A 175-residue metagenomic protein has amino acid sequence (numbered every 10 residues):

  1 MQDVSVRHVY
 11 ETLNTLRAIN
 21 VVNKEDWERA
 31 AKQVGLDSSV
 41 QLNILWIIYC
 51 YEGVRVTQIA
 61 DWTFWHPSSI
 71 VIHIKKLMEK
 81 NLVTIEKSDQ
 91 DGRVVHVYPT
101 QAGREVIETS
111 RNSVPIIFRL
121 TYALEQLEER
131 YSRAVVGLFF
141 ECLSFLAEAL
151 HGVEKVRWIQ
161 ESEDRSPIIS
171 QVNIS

Functional and structural regions predicted by a protein language model:
M1-G35: N-terminal leader segment of winged-helix/HTH proteins
M1-V4, L127-S175: C-terminal regulatory/oligomerization modules of transcriptional regulators
H8, S39-Q41, A102: N-terminal positioning helix adjacent to the helix-turn-helix/winged-helix DNA-binding module
N14-R17, V21, Q101-E108, G137-F140 (+1 more regions): Generic structural signal for well-ordered, non-transmembrane alpha-helical segments in soluble/cytosolic regions
D26-H66: N-terminal helix-turn-helix DNA-binding core of bacterial DNA-binding proteins
H73: Residues within the DNA-recognition helix of helix-turn-helix
M78-A134: Charged, amphipathic alpha-helical coiled-coil/dimerization segments
